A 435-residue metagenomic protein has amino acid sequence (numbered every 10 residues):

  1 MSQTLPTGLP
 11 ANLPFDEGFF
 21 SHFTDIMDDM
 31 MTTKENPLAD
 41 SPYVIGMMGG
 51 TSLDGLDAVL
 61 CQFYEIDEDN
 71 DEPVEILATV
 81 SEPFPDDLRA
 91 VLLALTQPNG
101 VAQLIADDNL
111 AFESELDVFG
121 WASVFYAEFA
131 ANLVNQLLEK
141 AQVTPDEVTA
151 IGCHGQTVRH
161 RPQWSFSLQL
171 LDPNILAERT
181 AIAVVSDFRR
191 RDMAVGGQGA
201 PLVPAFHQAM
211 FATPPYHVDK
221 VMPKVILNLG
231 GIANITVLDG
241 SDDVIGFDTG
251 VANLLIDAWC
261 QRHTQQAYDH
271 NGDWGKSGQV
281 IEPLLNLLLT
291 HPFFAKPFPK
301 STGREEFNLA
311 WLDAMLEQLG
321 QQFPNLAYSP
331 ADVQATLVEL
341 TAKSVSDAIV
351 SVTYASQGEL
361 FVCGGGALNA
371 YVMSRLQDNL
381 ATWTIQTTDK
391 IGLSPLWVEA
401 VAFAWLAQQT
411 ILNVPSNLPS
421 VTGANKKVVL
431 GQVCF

Functional and structural regions predicted by a protein language model:
F23-T33, P145, V333, A348 (+4 more regions): Non-transmembrane, aqueous-exposed alpha-helical and coiled segments at domain scale
D40-Y43, P162-S167, I182-Q266, V429: Phosphate-binding/catalytic loop of phosphoryl-transfer enzymes
M48, S52-G120, V244: Short glycine-rich, Thr/Ser-proximal phosphate-binding strand/loop in the N-terminal lobe of ATP-dependent enzymes
L53, A335, E339, D389-F435: Glycine-rich phosphate-binding/hydrolytic loop that grips phosphoryl groups
G55-P85, D242-A342, S346, T422 (+1 more regions): Conserved ATP-utilizing enzyme core subdomain
L104-L171: Short beta-strand-loop/turn "lid" adjacent to the catalytic site in phosphate-handling enzymes
F129-K140, P330-S356: Phosphate/ATP-binding catalytic cores across multiple sugar-kinase/actin-like superfamilies, primarily ASKHA
V158, Q357-Q377: Glycine-rich phosphate-binding loops at beta-strand->alpha-helix junctions
